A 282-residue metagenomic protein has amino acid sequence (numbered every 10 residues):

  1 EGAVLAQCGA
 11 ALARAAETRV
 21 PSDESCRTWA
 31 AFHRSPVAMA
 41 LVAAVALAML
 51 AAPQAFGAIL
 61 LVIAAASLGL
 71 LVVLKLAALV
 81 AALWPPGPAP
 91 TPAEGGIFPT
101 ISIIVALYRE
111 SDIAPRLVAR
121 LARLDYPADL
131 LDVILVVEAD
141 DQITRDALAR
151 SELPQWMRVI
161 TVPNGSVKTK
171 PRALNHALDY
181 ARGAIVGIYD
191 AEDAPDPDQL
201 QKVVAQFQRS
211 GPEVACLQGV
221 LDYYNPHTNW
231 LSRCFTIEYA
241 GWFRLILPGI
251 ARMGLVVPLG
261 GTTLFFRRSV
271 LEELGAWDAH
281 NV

Functional and structural regions predicted by a protein language model:
E1, A30-A38, A52, D141 (+3 more regions): Helix N-terminus capping/helix-initiation residues
G2-A3, D129: Short alpha-helical interface patches
A3-G95: N-terminal membrane-anchoring/stem segments of glycan-assembly enzymes
P86-V282: Non-transmembrane catalytic domains and loops of membrane-associated enzymes and transporters that build or traffic
